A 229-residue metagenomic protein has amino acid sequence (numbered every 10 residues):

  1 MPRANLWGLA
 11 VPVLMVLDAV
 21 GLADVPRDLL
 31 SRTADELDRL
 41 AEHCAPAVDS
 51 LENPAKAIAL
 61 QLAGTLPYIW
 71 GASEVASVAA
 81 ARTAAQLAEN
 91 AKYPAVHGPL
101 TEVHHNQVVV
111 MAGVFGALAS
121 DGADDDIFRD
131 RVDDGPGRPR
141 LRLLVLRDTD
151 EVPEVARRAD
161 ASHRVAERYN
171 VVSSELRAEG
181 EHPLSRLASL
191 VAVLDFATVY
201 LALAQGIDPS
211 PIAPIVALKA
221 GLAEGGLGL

Functional and structural regions predicted by a protein language model:
M1-L229: A SIS-like phosphosugar-recognition module
